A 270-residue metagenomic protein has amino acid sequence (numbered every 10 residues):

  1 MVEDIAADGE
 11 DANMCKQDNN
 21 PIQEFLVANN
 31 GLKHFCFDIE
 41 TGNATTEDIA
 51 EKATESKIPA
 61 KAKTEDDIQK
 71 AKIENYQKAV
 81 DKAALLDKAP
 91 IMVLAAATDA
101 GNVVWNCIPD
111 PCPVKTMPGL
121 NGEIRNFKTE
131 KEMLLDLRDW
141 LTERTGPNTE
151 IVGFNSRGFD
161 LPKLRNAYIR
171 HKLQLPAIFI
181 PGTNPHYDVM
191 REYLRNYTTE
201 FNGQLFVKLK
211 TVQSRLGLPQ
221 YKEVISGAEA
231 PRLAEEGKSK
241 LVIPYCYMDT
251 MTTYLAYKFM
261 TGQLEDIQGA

Functional and structural regions predicted by a protein language model:
A6-N166: Conserved non-catalytic scaffold segment of RNase H-like nuclease domains
A89-M92, A97-L120, T145-A270: Metal-dependent phosphoesterase core characteristic of DEDDh/y 3'-5' exonuclease domains
